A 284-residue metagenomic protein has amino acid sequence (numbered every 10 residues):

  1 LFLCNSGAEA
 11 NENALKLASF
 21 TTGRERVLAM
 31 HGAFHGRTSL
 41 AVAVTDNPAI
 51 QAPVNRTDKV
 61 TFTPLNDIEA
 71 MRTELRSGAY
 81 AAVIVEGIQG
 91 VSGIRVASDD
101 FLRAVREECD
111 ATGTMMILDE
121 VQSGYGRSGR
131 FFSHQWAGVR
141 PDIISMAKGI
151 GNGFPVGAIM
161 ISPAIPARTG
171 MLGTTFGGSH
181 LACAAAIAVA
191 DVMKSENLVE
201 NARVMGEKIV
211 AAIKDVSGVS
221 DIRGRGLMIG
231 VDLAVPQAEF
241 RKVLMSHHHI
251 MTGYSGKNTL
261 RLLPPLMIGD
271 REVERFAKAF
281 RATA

Functional and structural regions predicted by a protein language model:
L1-A284: Conserved N-terminal phosphate-binding loop of PLP-dependent enzymes in the Aspartate aminotransferase
